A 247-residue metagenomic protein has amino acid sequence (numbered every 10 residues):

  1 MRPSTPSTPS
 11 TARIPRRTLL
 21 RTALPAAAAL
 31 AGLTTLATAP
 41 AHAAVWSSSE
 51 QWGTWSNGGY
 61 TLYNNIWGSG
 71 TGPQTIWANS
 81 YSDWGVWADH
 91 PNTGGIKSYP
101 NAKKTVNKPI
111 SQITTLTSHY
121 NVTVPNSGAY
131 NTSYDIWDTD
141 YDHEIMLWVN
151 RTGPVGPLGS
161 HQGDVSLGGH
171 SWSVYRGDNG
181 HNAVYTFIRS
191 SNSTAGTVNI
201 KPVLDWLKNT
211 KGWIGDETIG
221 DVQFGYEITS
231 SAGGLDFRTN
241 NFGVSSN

Functional and structural regions predicted by a protein language model:
M1-P15, A23-A41: N-terminal secretory signal peptides
H42-A43, N247: Low-complexity, Pro/Thr/Ser/Gly/Ala-rich linker/spacer regions in secreted, extracellular modular proteins
A44-S48: Cleaved targeting-peptide boundary
W55-V122: N-terminal carbohydrate-binding/catalytic regions of secreted carbohydrate-active enzymes
Y63, W77-N79, W87, W137-T139 (+7 more regions): A structural detector for beta-sheet-dominated domains
N92-D164: Extracellular-facing segments of soluble proteins and assemblies that are Gly/Ser/Thr-biased and enriched in aromatics
Y141-K201: Short helix-loop boundary/capping segments
A195-N247: Long, compositionally biased interface segments
